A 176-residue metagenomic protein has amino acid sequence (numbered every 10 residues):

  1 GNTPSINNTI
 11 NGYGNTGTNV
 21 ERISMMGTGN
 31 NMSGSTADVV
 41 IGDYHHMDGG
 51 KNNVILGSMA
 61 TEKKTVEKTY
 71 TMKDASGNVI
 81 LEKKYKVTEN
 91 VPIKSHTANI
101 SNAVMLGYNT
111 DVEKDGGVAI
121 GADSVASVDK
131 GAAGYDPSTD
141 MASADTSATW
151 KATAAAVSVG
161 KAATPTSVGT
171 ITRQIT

Functional and structural regions predicted by a protein language model:
G1-T176: Glycine- and small/polar-enriched repetitive beta-structure motifs of secreted/surface proteins
